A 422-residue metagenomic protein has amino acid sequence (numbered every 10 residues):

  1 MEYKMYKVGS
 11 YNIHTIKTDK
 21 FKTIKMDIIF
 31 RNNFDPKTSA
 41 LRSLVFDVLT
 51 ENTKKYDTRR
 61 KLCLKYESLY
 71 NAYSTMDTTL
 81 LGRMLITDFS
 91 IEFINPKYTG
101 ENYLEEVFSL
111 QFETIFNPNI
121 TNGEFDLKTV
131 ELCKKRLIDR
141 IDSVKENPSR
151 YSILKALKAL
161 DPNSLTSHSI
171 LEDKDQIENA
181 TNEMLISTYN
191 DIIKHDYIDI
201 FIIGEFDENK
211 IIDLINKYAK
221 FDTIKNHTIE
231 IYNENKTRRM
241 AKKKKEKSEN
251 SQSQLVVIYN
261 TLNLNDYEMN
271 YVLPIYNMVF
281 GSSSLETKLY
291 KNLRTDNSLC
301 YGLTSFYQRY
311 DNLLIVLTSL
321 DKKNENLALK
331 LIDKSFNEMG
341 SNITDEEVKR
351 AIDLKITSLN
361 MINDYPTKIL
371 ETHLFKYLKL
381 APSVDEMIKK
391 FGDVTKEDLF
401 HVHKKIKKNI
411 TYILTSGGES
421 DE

Functional and structural regions predicted by a protein language model:
M1-L69, D173, I186-N292, T411-E422: His/Glu-rich zincin catalytic helix
H14-I16, K22-R42, R59-E113, S149-D175 (+5 more regions): M16 family metallopeptidases and their MPP-like homologs
N52-K55, P96-G100, N117-D126: Short, polar/flexible loop-turn hinges at active-site or ligand-entry regions and domain interfaces
C63-L64, N117-D142, H227-T237, K334-I362: Acidic/histidine-enriched alpha-helical segments
T75-T79, D142, S187-T188, K243-K244: Catalytic micro-motifs at enzyme active sites that drive phosphoryl/nucleotidyl and oxygen chemistry
E92, L110-N122, R136, R140-V144 (+3 more regions): Mid-sequence acidic-hydrophobic segments that form the walls of catalytic/ligand-binding cavities or oligomerization
E178-S187: Active-site glycine-rich loop that binds ribose-phosphate moieties when present
T395-H403: Low-complexity, intrinsically disordered Gly/Pro/Thr-rich segments
